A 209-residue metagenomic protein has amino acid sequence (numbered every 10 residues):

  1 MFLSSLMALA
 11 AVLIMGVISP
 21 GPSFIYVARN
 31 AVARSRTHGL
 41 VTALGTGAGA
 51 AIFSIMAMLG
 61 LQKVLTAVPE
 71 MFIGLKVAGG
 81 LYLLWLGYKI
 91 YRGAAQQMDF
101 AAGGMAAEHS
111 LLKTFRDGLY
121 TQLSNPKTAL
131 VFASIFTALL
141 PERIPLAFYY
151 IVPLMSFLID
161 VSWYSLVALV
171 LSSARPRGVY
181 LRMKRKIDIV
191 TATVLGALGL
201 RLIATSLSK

Functional and structural regions predicted by a protein language model:
F2-I73, V131-S156, S165-L169: Juxtamembrane transmembrane-helix termini in multi-pass membrane transport proteins
I14, I18, A51-I52, Y88 (+3 more regions): Hydrophobic/aromatic residues within the transmembrane alpha-helices of Major Facilitator Superfamily
T37-T114, L200: Membrane helix-loop-helix hairpins that form the core translocation module of multi-pass transporters
T66-M98, I159-V167, G178-K209: Selective transmembrane alpha-helices of multi-pass membrane proteins
L112-L119, N125: Anionic-ligand binding region
T121-S134, A192-L195: Core segments of transmembrane alpha-helices that mediate helix-helix packing or line hydrophobic substrate/ligand
S172-R177: Short, flexible, glycine-rich and Lys/Arg-enriched loop motifs at helix boundaries that contact anionic partners
